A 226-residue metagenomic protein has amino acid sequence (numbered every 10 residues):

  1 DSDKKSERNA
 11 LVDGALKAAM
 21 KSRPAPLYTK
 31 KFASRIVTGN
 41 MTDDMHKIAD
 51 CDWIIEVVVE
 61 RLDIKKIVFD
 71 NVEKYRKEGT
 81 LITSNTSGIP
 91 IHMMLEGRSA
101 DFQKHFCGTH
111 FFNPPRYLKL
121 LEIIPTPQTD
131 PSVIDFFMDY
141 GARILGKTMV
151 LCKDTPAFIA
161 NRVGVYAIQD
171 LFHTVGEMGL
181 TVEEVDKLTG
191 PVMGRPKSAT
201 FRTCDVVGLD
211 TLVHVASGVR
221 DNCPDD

Functional and structural regions predicted by a protein language model:
D1-D226: N-terminal glycine-rich phosphate-binding loop for ADP-containing cofactors
